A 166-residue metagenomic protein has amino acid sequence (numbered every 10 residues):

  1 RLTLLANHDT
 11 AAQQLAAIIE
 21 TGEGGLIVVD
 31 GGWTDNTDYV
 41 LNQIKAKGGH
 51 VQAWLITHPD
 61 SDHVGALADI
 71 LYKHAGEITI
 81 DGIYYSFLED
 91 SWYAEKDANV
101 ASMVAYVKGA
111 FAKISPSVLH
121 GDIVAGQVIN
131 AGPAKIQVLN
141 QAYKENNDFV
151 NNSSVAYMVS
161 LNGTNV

Functional and structural regions predicted by a protein language model:
R1-G49, P116, H120-V166: Core dinuclear metal-dependent hydrolase active-site scaffold
G22-G25, T34-Y85: Active-site metal-binding motif and surrounding structural segment of the metallo-beta-lactamase
V29-W33, V51-I56, D90, A94-D97 (+1 more regions): Second-shell loop/turn segments in exported
N36-D38, S61-A66, S91-V100, D148-V150: Extracytoplasmic/secreted cell-surface and envelope-processing proteins
V40-N42, K96-I114: Short, aromatic/basic amphipathic alpha-helical patches
K47, G76-T79, Y106-G121: Structural alpha-beta junctions
K73, N99-V100, I136-L139: Short, charged low-complexity intrinsically disordered segments located at boundaries of structured domains
S86-E89, V138: Active-site groove signature of glycoside hydrolases
